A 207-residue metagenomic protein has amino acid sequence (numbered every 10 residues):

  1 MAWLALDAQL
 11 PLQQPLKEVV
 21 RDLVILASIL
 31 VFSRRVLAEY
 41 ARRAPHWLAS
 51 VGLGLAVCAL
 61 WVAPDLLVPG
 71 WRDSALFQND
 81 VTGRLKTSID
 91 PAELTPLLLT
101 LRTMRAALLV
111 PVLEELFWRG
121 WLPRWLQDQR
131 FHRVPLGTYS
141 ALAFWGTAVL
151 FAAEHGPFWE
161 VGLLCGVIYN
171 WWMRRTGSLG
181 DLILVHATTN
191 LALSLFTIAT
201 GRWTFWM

Functional and structural regions predicted by a protein language model:
M1-G54: Alpha-helical transmembrane segments in multi-pass membrane proteins
A5, L30-L37, V62-A63, L67 (+3 more regions): Hydrophobic membrane-targeting signal helices
L12, S33-A38, L66-S74, H155-G156 (+1 more regions): Transmembrane helix-loop junctions in multipass membrane proteins, especially transporters and channels
L23-R34, N79-D80, V167-G177: Alpha-helical transmembrane segments and their membrane-interface exit regions
A27-S28, W71, G120: A ubiquitous, low-specificity "background" feature that marks scattered single residues across proteins without
A38-V110, P123-T138, W203: Juxtamembrane helix-loop-helix connectors linking adjacent transmembrane helices in multi-pass membrane enzymes
P91-M207: Transmembrane helix-loop-helix hairpins at the membrane interface of multi-pass integral membrane proteins
